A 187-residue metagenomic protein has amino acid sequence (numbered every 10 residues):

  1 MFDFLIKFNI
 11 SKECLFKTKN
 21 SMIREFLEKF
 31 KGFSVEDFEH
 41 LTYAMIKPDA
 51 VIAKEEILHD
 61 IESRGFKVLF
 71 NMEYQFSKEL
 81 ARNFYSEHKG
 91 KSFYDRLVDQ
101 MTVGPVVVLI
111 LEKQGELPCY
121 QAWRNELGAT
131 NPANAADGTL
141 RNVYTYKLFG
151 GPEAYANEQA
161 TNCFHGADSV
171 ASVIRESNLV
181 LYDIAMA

Functional and structural regions predicted by a protein language model:
F2-A187: Non-catalytic terminal and connector segments of soluble metabolic enzymes
